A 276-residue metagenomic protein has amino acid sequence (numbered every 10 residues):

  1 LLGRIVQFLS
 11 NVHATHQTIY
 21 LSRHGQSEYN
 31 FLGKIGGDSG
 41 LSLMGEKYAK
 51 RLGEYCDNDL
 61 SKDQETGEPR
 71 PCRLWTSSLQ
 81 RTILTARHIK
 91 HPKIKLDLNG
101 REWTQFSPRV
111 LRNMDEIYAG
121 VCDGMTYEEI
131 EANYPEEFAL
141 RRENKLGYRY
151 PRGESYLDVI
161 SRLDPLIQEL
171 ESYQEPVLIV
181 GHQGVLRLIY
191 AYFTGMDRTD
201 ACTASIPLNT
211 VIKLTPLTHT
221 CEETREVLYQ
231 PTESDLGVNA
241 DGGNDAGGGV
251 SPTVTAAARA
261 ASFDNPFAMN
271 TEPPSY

Functional and structural regions predicted by a protein language model:
L1-Q17, Q64-T66, L98-R101, T218-Y276: Eukaryotic N-terminal low-complexity, Ser/Thr- and Lys/Arg-rich leader segments that predominantly function as
G3-F8, A14, Q26-Y29, K50-A139 (+3 more regions): Phosphate-coordination/substrate-recognition cap region in phosphate-metabolizing enzymes
I19, Q174-V180: Residue-level preference for the first positions of well-ordered beta-strands
H24, G45, H182: Short, conserved phosphate/pyrophosphate- and ester-handling motifs at nucleotide-, phospho-/glycolipid
K34-L41, T126-Y127: Short glycine-enriched, charge-decorated loop/helix-capping segments at active-site entrances that position
T76-S77, S161, I179-G181: Short beta-strand scaffold positions
E137-S155, D241: Short glycine/proline- and acidic residue-enriched helix-loop micro-motifs that form flexible lids or anion-recognition
Q183-R187: GST superfamily/GST-like fold recognition
